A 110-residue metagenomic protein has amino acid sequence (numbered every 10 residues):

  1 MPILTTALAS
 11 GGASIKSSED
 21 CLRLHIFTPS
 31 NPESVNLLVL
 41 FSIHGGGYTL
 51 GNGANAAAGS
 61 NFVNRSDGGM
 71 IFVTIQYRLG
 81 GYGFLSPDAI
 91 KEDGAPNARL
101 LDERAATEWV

Functional and structural regions predicted by a protein language model:
T5-W109: Serine-hydrolase-like catalytic core of hydrolytic proteins
